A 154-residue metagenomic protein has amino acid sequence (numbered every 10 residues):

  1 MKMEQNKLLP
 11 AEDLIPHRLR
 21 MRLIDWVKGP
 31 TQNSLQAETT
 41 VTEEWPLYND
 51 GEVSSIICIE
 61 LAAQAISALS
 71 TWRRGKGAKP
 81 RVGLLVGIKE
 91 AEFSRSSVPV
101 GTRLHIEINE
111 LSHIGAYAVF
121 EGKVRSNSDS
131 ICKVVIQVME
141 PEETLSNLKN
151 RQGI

Functional and structural regions predicted by a protein language model:
Q5-E12, T102-I106: Short Pro/Gly-enriched beta-strand edge/turn motifs at strand-loop
L8-R18, K79-P80: Short aromatic-glycine motifs in intrinsically disordered, low-complexity regions
I15-L23, P99-L104: Short coil-to-beta-strand transition motifs
R18-S54: Catalytic strand-loop segment that frames the active site of acyl-thioester-processing enzymes
D25-K28, S94, N109-L111, R125: Conserved positions in beta-strands of structured domains
V27, S54-A78: Active-site helix/loop of acyl-thioester processing domains in fatty-acid/polyketide metabolism, spanning hotdog-fold
A68-H105: Hydrophobic beta-strand-centered segment that forms part of the acyl-chain substrate-binding groove
P99-T102, N109-I154: HotDog/MaoC-like acyl-thioester-processing domains
